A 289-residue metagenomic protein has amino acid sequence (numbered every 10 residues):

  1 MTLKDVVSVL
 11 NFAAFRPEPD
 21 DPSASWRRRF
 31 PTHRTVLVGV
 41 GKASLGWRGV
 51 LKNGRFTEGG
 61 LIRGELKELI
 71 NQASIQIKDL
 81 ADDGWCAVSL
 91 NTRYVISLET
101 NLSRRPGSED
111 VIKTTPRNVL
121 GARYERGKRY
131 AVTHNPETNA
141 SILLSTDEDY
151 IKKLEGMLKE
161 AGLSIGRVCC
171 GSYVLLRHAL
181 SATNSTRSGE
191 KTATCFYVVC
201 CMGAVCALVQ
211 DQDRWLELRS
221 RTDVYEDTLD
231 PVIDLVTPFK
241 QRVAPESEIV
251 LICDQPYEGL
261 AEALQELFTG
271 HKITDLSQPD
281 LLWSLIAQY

Functional and structural regions predicted by a protein language model:
M1-Y289: Hydrophobic/aromatic-enriched cytosolic interaction surfaces used to assemble or bind macromolecules
